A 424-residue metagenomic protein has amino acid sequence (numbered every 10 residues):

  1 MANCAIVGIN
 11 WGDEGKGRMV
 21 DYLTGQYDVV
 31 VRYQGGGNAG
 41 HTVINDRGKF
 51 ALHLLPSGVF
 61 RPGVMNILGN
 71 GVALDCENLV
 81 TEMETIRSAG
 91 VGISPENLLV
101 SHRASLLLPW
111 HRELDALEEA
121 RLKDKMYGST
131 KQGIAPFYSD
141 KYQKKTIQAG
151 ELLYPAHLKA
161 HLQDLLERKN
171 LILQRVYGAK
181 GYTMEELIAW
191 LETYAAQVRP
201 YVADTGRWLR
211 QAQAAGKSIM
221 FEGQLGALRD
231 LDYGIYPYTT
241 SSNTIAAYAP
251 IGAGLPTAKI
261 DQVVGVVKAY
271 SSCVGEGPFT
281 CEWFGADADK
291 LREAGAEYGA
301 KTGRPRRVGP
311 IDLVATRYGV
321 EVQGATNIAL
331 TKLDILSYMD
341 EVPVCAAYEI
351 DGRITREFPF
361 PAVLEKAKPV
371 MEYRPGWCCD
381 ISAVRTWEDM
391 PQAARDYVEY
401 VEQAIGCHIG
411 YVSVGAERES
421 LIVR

Functional and structural regions predicted by a protein language model:
M1-R424: Non-transmembrane, aqueous-exposed alpha-helical and coiled segments at domain scale
